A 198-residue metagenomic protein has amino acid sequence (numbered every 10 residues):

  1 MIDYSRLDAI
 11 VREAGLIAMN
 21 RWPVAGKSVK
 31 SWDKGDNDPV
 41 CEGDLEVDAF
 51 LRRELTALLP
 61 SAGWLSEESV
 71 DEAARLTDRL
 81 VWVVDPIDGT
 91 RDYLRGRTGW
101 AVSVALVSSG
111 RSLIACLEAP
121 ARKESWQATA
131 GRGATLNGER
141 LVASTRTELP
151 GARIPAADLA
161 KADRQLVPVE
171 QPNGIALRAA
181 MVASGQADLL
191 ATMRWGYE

Functional and structural regions predicted by a protein language model:
M1-I87: N-terminal subdomain of lithium-sensitive/metallo-dependent phosphomonoesterases centered on the IMPase/IPPase/PAP
G26-S31, A134, L166-N173: Short secondary-structure junctions
L45, A49, E68, P86-G89 (+4 more regions): Generic detector of well-ordered alpha-helical packing
L55, G89-T90, I154, V182: Conserved S/T- and glycine-rich ATP-binding loop of Class I adenylate-forming
R75-T135: DPxDG-like acidic metal-binding loop motif
L136-V142: A structural micro-motif at secondary-structure boundaries
V142-E198: An extended, acidic
